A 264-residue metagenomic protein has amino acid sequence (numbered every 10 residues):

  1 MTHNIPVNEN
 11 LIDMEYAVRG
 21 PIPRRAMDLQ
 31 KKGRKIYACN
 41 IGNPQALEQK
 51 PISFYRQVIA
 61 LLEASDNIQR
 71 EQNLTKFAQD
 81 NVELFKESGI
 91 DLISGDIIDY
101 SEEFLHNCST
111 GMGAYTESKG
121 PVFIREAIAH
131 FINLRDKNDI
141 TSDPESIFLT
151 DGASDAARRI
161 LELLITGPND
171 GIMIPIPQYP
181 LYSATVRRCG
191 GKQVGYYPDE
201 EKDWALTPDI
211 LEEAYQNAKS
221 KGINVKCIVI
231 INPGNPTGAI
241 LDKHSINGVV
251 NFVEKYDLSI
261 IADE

Functional and structural regions predicted by a protein language model:
M1-F104, Q216: Conserved N-terminal helix/loop that builds the PLP phosphate-binding region of the aspartate aminotransferase-like
L29, Q49, F54-R56, I240 (+3 more regions): Hydrophobic alpha-helical segments
A64-E254, I261: Conserved core of the PLP fold type I
E264: Walker B catalytic acidic pair
